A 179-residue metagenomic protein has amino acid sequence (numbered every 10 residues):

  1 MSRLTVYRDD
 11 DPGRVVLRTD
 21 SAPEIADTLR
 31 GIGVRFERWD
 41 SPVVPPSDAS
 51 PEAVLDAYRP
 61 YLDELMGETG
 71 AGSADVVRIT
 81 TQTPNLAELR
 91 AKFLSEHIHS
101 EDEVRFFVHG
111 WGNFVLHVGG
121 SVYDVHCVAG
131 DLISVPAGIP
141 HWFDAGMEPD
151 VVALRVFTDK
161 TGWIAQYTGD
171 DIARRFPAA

Functional and structural regions predicted by a protein language model:
M1-E68: N-terminal leader/capping segments at the start of a protein or of a new domain
V6, R38, D75-R78, R155: Structural signal for conserved beta-strand scaffold positions within catalytic alpha/beta enzyme cores
D75-S100: Conserved short histidine dyad/triad with adjacent acidic residue
L86, F114-L116, Y123: Short, solvent-exposed loop/turn segments at secondary-structure junctions
I98-V118: Short, conserved beta-strand element in jelly-roll/cupin
C127-M147: Conserved metal-binding segment of the jelly-roll/cupin
D144-A179: Double-stranded beta-helix
